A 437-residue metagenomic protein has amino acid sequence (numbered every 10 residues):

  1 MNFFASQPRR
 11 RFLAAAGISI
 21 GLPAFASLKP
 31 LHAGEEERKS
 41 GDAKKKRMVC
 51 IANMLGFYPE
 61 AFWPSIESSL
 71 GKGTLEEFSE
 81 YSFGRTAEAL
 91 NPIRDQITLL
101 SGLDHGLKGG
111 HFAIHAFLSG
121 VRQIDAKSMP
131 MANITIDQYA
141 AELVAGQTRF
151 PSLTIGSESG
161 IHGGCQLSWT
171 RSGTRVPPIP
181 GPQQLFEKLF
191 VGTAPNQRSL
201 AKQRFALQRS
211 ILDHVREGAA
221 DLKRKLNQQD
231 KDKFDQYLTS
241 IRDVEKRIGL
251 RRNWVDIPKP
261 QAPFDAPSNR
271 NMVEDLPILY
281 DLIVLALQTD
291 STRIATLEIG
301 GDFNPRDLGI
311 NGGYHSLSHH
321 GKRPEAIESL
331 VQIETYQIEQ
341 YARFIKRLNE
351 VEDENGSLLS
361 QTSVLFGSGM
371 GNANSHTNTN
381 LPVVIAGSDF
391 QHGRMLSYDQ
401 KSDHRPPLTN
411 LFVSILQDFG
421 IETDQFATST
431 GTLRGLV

Functional and structural regions predicted by a protein language model:
M1-V437: Ligand-binding pockets and gating/stacking loops
